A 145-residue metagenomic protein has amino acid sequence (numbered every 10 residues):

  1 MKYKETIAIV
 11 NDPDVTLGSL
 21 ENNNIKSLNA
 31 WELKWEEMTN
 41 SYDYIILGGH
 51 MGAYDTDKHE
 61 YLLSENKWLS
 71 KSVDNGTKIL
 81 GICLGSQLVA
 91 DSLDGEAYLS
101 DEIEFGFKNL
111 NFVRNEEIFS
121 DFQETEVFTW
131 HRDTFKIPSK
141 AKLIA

Functional and structural regions predicted by a protein language model:
M1, I82-L84, S120-D121: Short, surface-exposed loop and linker segments with low hydrophobicity and enrichment for Pro/Ser/Thr
M1-N75, N111: N-terminal beta1-alpha1 cap of cysteine-dependent amidohydrolase-like domains
P13, E32-K34, S86, E104 (+1 more regions): Residue-level detector of flexible, active-site-proximal loop/helix-junction positions within diverse enzyme catalytic
G18-N22, W35-N40, V89-A90, S120 (+1 more regions): Short loop/helix-cap segments at secondary-structure boundaries that form the rim of catalytic
H50-E116: Cysteine-nucleophile active-site neighborhood
L93-A145: Pocket-forming structural segment of enzyme catalytic cores
